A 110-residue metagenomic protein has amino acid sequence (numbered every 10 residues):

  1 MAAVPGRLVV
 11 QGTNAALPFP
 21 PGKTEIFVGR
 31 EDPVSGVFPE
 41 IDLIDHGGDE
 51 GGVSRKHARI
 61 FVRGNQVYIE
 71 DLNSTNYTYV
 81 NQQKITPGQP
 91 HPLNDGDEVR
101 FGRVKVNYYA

Functional and structural regions predicted by a protein language model:
M1-G51, F61: Intrinsically disordered, low-complexity acidic Ser/Thr-rich regulatory segments
G12-N14, G64, Q82-Q83, R103: Residue-level detection of beta-strand-connecting loop/turn positions
V28, Y79-A110: C-terminal boundary/linker segments immediately following FHA domains
G29, F61, E70-D71, G102: Beta-strand residues in well-ordered beta-sheet regions across diverse protein folds
Q66-Y68: Short aromatic-glycine-enriched beta-strand elements
E70-V80: Short, basic/aromatic beta-hairpin or loop at an interaction surface
